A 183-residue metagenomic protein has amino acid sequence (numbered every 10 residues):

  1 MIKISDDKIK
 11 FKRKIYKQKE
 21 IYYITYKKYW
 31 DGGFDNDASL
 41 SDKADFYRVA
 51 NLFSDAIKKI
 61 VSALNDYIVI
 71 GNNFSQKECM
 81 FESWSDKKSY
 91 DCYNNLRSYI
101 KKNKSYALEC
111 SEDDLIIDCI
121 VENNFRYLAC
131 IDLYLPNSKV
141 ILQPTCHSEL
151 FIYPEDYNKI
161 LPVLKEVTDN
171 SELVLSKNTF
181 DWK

Functional and structural regions predicted by a protein language model:
M1-E149, P154-K183: Structured alpha/beta or helical-core interaction and ligand-binding surfaces enriched in interleaved
